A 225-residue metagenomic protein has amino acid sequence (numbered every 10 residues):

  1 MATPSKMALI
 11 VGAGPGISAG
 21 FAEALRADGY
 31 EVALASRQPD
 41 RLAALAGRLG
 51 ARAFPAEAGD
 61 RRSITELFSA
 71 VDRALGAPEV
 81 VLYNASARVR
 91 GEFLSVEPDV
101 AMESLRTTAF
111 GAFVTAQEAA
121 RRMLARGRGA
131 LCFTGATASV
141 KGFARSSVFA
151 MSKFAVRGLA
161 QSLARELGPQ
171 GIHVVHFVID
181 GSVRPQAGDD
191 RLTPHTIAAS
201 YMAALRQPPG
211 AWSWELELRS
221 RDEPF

Functional and structural regions predicted by a protein language model:
S5-K6, A77-P78, E92, M123-A136 (+1 more regions): Active-site loop of short-chain dehydrogenase/reductase
G14-P15: Conserved glycine-rich cofactor-binding loop
R48-R62: Rossmann-fold cofactor-recognition segment
E92-F93, E97-L105: Substrate-binding pocket helix/loop in short-chain dehydrogenase/reductase
A116-Q117, Q161: A short, exposed helix-loop element centered on a Lys and neighboring polar residues
A130-A155, Q161, G168, V183: Catalytic loop of short-chain dehydrogenase/reductase
P169-D180, R184-F225: C-terminal helical subdomain
